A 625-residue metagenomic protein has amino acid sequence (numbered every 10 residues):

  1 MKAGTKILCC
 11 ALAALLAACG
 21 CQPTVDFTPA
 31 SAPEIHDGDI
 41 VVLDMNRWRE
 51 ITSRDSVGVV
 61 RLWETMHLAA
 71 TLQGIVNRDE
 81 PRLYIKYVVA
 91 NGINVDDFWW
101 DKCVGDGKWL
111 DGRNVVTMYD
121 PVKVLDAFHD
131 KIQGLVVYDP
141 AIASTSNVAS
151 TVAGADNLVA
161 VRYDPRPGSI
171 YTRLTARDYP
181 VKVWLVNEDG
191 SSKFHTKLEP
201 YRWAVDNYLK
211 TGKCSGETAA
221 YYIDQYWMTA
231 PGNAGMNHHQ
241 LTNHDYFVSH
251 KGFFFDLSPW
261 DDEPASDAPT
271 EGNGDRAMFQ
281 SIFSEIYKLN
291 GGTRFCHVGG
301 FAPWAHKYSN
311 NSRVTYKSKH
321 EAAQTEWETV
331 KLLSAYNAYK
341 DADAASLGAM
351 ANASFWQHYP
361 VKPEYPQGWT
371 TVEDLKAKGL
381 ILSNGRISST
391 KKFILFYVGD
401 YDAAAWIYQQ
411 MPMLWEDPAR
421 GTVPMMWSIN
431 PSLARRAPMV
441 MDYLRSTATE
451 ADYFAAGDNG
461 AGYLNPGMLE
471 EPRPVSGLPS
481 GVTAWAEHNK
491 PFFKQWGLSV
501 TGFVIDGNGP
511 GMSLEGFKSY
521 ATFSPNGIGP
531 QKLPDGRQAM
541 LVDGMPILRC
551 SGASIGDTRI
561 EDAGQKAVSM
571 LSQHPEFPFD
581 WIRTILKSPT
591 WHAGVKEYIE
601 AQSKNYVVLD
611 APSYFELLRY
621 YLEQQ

Functional and structural regions predicted by a protein language model:
M1-L8: Bacterial N-terminal signal peptides that target proteins for export
C9-A18: Bacterial N-terminal signal peptides
A18-T28: Bacterial Sec-dependent N-terminal signal peptides
D26-P363: Preference for solvent-exposed, low-hydrophobicity sequence contexts
G272-P303, I394, G399-Y408, P412 (+3 more regions): Catalytic grooves of carbohydrate-active enzymes
A342-V372, P612-Q625: A recurrent domain-boundary module in secreted/ectodomain proteins
S354-R445: Active-site beta->alpha N-cap acidic-glycine motif
N430-L498: Substrate-binding cleft of extracellular glycoside hydrolase catalytic domains
